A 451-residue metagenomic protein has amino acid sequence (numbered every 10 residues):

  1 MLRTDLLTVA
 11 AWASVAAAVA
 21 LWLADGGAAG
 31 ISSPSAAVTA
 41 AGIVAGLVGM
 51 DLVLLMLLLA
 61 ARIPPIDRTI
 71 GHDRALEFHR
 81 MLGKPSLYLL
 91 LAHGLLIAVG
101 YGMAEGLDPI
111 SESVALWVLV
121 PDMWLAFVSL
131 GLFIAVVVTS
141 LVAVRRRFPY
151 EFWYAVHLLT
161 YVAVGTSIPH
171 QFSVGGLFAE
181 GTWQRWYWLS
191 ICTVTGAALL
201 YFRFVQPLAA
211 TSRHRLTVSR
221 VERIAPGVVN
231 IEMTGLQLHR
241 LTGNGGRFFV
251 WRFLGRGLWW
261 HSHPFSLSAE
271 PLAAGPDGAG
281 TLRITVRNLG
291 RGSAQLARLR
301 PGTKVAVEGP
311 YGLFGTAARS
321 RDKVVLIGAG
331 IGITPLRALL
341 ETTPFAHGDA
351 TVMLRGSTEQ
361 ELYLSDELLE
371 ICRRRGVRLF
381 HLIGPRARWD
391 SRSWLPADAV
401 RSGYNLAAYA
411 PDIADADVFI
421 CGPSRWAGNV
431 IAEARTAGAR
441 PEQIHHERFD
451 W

Functional and structural regions predicted by a protein language model:
M1-D5, G30: N-terminal signal-anchor transmembrane helix
T4, A10-L21, G46, V53 (+4 more regions): FNR/FR-type flavoprotein reductase catalytic core
A13-T39: Long, highly hydrophobic alpha-helical transmembrane signal-anchor segments
A29-S33, L107-I110, A274-G278, R388-W389: Short helix-coil transition/hinge motifs at the ends and kinks of transmembrane helices, capturing the brief
S32, I70, L125, A209 (+4 more regions): Residue-level detector of secondary-structure boundary/capping sites
A37, A41-L59: Functionally critical transmembrane alpha-helices in membrane proteins and complexes, commonly lining
A37, R185-T211, N244-S262: Extended boundary segments
G42, A210-A306, G315, D349-T351 (+3 more regions): Ferredoxin-reductase
